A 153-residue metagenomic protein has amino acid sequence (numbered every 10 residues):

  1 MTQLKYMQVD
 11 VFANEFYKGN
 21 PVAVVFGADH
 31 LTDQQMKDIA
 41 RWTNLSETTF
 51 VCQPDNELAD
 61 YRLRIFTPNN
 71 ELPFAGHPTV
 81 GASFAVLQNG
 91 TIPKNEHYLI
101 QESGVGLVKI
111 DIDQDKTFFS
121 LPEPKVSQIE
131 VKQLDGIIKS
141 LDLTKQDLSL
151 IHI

Functional and structural regions predicted by a protein language model:
M1-K18: N-terminal, positively charged, Ser/Thr/Ala/Gly-biased leader segments that form transit/presequence-like amphipathic
A13, C52-D55, I112-Q114: Short, low-complexity Ser/Thr-rich regulatory SLiMs
Y17-V25: Generic N-terminal amphipathic, Lys/Arg-enriched alpha-helix
V24-G27, V51-C52: Short beta-strand-to-turn element immediately C-terminal to the catalytic PLP-Schiff-base lysine in fold type I
Q35-R41: Short amphipathic alpha-helices in soluble, non-transmembrane regions that often serve as interface/regulatory elements
D38, A59, F66-I151: Acidic, low-complexity central loop/insert segments
N44-R62: Conserved phosphate-donor
